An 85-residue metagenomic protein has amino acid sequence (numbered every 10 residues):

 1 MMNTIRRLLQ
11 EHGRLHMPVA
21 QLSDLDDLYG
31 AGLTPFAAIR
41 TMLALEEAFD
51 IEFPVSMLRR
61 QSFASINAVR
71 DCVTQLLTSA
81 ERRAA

Functional and structural regions predicted by a protein language model:
M1-L43, E47-A85: Phosphopantetheine-dependent thiolation modules in NRPS/PKS and related acyl-activating systems
